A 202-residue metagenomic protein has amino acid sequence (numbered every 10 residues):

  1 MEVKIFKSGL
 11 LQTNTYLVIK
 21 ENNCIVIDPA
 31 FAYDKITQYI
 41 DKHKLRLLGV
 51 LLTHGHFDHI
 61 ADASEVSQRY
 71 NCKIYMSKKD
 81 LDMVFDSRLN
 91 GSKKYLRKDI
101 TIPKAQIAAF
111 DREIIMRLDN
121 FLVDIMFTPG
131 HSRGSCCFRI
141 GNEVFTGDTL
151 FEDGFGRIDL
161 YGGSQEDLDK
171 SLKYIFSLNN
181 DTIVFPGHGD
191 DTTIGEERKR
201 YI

Functional and structural regions predicted by a protein language model:
M1-E2, L118-L122: Conserved N-terminal entry element of GNAT/NAT acetyltransferase domains
M1-H43, C137-G147: Conserved beta-strand hairpin/beta-sheet module of binuclear metal-dependent hydrolase folds, prominently
F6-K7, Q106-I107, F127-P129: Short Gly/Pro-enriched turn/cap motifs at secondary-structure boundaries
V18, T53, T128: Conserved S/T- and glycine-rich ATP-binding loop of Class I adenylate-forming
I25-I27, L51, I74, F145 (+1 more regions): Residue-level marker for buried hydrophobic side chains located in beta-strands that build the well-ordered beta-sheet
P29, I60, L168, L172: Aromatic/hydrophobic pocket-lining residues that form the small-molecule binding cavity in soluble enzyme cores
A32-D34, Y39-R117, R200: Active-site HxH/HxHxD metal-binding segment of metal-dependent hydrolases
G91-S92, L122-I202: Metallo-beta-lactamase
